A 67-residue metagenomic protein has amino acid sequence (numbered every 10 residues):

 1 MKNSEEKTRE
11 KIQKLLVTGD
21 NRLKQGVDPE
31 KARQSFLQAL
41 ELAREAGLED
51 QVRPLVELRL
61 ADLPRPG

Functional and structural regions predicted by a protein language model:
M1-E30: N-terminal acidic leader/helix
M1-R9, L48-L58: Acidic, Ser/Thr-rich low-complexity linear motifs
E57-G67: Alpha-helical linker/edge segments of TPR/alpha-solenoid repeat scaffolds and analogous pre-/post-domain helices
